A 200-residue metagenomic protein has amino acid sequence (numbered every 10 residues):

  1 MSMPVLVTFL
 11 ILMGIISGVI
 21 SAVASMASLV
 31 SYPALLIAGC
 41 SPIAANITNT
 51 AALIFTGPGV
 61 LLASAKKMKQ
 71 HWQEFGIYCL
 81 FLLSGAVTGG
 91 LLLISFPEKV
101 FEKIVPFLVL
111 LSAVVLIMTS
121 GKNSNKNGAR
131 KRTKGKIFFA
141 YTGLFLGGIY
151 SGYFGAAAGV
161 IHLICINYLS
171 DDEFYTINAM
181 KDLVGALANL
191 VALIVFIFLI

Functional and structural regions predicted by a protein language model:
M1-S41, N127-N178: Selected transmembrane alpha-helices and immediately adjacent juxtamembrane segments of polytopic inner-membrane
M1-V5, A44-I47, F75-G76, I94-V105 (+1 more regions): Interfacial loop-to-helix junctions that mark the boundaries of transmembrane helices in multi-pass membrane
L6, C40-F55, V100-V109, G148-F154 (+1 more regions): Structural signature of hydrophobic alpha-helical transmembrane segments
L12, I16, A51-I54, P58 (+8 more regions): Hydrophobic residues within alpha-helical transmembrane segments of multi-pass solute transporters/permease subunits
V19, A34, L62-A65, V87 (+5 more regions): Membrane-interface helix caps of multi-pass small-molecule transporters
C40-T50, H71-I77, D171-D182: Membrane-interface alpha-helices at helix entry/exit sites of multi-pass transporters
I47-V100, N189-I200: Selective hydrophobic functional segments
P58-K69, E98, P106-R132: Transmembrane helix exit motif
